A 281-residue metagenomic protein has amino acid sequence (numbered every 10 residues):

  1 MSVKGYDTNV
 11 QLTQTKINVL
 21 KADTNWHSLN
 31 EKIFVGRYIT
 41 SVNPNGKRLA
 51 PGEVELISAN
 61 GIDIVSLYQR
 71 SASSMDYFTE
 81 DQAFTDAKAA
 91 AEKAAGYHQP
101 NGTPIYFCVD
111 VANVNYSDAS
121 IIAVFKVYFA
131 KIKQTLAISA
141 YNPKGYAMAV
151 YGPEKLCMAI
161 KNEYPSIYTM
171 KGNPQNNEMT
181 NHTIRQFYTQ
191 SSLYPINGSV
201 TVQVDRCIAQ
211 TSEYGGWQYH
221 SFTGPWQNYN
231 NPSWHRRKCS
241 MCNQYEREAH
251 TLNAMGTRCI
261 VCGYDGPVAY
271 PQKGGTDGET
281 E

Functional and structural regions predicted by a protein language model:
M1-L12, D23, H27, C157-G216: Functionally critical loop-and-helix segments that line ligand-binding/catalytic clefts of soluble enzyme domains
S2-T15, K32, R37-S117, I122-K126: Substrate-binding cleft of extracellular glycoside hydrolase catalytic domains
V19-D23, H27, I57, A90 (+2 more regions): Generic structural signal for hydrophobic
T24, K88, D118-P143: Long, well-ordered alpha-helical scaffolding segments within enzyme catalytic domains, especially pronounced
L56, N60, K93, V127-A140 (+1 more regions): Alpha-helical structural signal in soluble globular domains
I138-A159: Aromatic-lined carbohydrate-recognition surfaces of secreted/lumenal glycan-active proteins
G216-E281: Thrombospondin type-1
